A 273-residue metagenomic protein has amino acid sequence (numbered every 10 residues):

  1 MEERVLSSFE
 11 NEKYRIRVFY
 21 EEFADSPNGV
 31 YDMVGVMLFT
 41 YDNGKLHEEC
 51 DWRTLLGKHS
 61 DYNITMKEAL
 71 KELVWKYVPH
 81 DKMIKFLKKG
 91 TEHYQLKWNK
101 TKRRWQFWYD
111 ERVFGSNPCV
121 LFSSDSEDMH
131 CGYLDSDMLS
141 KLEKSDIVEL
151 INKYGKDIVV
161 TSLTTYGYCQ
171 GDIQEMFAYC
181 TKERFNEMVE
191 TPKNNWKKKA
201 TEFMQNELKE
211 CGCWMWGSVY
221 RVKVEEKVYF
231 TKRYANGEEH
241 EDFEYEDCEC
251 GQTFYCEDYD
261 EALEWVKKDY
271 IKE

Functional and structural regions predicted by a protein language model:
M1-E273: Acidic interaction surfaces
